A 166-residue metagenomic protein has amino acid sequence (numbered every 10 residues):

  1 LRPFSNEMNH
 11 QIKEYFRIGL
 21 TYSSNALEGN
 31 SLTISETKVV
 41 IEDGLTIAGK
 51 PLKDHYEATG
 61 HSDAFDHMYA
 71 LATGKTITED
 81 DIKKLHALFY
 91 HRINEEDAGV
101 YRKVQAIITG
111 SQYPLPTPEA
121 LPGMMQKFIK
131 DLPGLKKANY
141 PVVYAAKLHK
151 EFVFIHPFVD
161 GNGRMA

Functional and structural regions predicted by a protein language model:
L1-A166: FIC/Doc superfamily catalytic core
